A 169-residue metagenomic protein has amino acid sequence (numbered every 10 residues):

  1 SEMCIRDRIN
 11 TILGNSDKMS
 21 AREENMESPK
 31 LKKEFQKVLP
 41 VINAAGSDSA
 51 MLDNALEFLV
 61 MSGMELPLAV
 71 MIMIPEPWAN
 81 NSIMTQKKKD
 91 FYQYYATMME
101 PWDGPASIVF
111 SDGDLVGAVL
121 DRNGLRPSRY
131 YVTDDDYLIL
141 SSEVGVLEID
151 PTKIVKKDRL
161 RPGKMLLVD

Functional and structural regions predicted by a protein language model:
M3-I5: Short, small-residue-biased leader/transition segments that mark boundaries at the very start of proteins
R8-N10, G14-D17, G113-V116, R122-R126 (+4 more regions): Short, glycine-/Ser/Thr-/acidic-enriched flexible segments
N10, S20-Q93, V144-D169: Conserved catalytic alpha/beta cores of large enzymes that bind or transform nucleotide phosphates and polynucleotides
Q86-A106: Phosphate-interacting basic helix/loop segments used at nucleotide- and nucleic-acid interfaces
M98, D121, T152-I154: Hydrophobic alpha-helical bundle architecture
P101-D103, N123, R159: Short solvent-exposed loop/turn micro-motifs enriched in small/polar/acidic residues
V109-S111: Short hydrophobic alpha-helical segments used for membrane anchoring or interfacial signaling
G117-A118, Y130, P151-K153: Fe-S-dependent hydro-lyases/dehydratases of central metabolism
